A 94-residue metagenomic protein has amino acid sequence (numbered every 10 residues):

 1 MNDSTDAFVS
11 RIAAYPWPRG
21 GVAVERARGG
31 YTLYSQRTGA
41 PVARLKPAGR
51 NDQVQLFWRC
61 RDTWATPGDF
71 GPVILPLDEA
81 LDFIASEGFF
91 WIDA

Functional and structural regions predicted by a protein language model:
M1-A7, W58-A94: Mixed-charge, Lys/Arg-enriched low-complexity segments
M1-R37, T63: Negatively charged, low-complexity tracts enriched in Asp/Glu with abundant Ser/Thr
V9, V22-V24, V42, V54 (+1 more regions): Extended aliphatic helical segments
Y15-W17, A40, K46, T66 (+2 more regions): Intrinsic-disorder/low-complexity coil detector
R26, P47, G88: Functionally constrained cores in energy, signaling, and assembly domains
S35-W58: Short, conserved beta-strand/beta-arch hydrophobic-aromatic motifs that form part of recognition grooves or interface
